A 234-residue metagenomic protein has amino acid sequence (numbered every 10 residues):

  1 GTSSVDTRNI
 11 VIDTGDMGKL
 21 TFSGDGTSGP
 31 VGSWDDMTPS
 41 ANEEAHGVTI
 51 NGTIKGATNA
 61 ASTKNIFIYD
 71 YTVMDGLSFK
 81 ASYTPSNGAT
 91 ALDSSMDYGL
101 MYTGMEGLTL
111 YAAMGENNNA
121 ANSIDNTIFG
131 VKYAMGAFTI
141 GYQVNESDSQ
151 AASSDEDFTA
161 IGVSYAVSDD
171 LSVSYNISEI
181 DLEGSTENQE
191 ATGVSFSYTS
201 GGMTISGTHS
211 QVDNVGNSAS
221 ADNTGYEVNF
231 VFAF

Functional and structural regions predicted by a protein language model:
G1-F234: Outer-membrane beta-barrel proteins
